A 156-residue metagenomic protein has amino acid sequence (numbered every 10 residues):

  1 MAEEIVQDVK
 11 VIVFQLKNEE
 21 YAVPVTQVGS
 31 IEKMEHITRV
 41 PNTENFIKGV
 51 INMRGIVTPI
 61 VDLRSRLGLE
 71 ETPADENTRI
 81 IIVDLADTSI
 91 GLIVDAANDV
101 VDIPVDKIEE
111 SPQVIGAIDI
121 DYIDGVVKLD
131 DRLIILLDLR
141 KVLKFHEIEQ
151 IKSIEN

Functional and structural regions predicted by a protein language model:
M1-N156: An acidic, low-aromatic, low-complexity terminal/linker signal
